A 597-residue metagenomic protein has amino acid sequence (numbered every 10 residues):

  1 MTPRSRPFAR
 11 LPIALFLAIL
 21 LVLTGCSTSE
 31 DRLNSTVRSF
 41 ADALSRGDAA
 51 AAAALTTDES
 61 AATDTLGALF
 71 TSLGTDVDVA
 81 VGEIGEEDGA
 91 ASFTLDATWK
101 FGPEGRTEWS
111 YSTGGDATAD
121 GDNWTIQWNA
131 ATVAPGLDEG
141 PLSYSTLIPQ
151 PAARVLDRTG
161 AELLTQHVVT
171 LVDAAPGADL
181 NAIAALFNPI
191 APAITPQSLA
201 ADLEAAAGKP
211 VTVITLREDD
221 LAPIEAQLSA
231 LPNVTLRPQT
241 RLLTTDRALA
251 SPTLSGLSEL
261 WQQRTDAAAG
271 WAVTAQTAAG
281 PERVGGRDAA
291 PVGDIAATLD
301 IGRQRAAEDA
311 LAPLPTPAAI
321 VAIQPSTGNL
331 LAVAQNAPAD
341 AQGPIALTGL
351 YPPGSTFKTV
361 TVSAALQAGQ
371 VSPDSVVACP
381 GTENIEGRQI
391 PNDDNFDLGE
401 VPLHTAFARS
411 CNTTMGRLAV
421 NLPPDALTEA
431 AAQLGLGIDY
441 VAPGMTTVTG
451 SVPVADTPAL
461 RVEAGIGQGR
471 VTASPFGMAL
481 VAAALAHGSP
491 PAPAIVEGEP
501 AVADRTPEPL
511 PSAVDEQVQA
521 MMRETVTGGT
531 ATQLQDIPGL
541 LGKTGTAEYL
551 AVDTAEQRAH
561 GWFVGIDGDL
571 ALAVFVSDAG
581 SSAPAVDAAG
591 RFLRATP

Functional and structural regions predicted by a protein language model:
T2-I13: Bacterial N-terminal signal peptides that target proteins for export
V22-G25: C-terminal motif of bacterial Sec signal peptides marking the signal peptidase cleavage site
S27, D48, A80, A91 (+5 more regions): Conserved SxxK-family serine transpeptidase/carboxypeptidase catalytic domain of penicillin-binding proteins
S29-D31, S35, D48-T94: Short solvent-exposed beta->alpha transition segments
D96, T125-N129, S143-D157, A161-V292 (+2 more regions): Small/polar-residue-rich segments within soluble enzyme cores
G105-T146: Short beta-strand edge/turn micro-motifs at domain boundaries
V133-P149, L164-A182, L186, G270-F357 (+4 more regions): Short pre-catalytic segments that frame enzyme active sites
A318, Q324-G349, A364, A368-D578: Beta-lactam-recognizing serine transpeptidase/beta-lactamase-like catalytic domain environment
